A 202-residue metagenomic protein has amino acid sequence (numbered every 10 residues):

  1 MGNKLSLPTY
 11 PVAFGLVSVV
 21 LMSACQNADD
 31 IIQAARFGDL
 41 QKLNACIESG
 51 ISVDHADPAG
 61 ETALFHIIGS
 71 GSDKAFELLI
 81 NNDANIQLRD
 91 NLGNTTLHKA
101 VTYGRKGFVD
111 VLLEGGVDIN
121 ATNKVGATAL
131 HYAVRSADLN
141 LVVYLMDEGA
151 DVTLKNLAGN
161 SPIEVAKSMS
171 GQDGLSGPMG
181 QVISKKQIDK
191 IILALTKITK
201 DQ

Functional and structural regions predicted by a protein language model:
G2-V12: Bacterial N-terminal signal peptides that target proteins for export
C25-Q33, E148, L157-N160, V165-Q202: Ankyrin-repeat-protein effector appendages
Q26-T62, H66: N-terminal segments that cap or nucleate solenoid repeat domains
Q33-G38, H66-S72, K99-R105, Y132-D138 (+1 more regions): Ankyrin repeat A-helix N-terminal signature
D39-I47, S72-I80, R105-L113, D138-M146 (+2 more regions): Ankyrin repeat structural motif
